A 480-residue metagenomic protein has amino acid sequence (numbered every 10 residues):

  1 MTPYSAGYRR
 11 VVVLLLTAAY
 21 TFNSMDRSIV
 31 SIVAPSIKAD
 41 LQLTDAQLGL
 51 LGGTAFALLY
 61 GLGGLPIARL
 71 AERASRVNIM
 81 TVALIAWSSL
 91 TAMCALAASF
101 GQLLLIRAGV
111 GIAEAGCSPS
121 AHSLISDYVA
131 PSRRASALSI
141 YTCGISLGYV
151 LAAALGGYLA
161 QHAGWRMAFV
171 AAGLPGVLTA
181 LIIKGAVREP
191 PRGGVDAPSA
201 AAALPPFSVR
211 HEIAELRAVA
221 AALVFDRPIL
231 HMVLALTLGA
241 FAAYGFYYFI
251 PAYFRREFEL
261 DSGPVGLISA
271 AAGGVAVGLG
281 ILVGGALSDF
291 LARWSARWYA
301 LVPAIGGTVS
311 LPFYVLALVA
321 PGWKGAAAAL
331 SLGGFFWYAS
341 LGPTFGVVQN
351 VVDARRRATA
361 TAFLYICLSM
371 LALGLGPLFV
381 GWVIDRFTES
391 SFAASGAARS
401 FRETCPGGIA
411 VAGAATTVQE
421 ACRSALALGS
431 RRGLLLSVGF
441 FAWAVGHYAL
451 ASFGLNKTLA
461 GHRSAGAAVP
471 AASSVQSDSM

Functional and structural regions predicted by a protein language model:
T2-S5, G194-M232, E257: Juxtamembrane intracellular "pre-TM" segments in multi-pass secondary transporters
V30-S31, D226-V277, I281-L282, W337-F345 (+1 more regions): Extracytoplasmic gate region of multi-pass secondary transporters
Q42, S75, L96-Q102, A130 (+2 more regions): Helix-breaking motifs and short loop linkers at transmembrane-helix boundaries and internal kinks in secondary membrane
G53-R69, A271-G284: Central cavity-lining transmembrane alpha-helices of secondary-active solute carriers, predominantly the Major
L62-G101: Conserved MFS/SLC helix-loop-helix module at the cytosolic interface between two early adjacent transmembrane helices
N78-A92, Y299-Y314: Structural signature of the two symmetry-related core transmembrane helices
I106-L147: Cytoplasmic helix-loop-helix junction between adjacent transmembrane helices in 12-TM secondary transporters
Y141-R192: Helix-loop-helix hairpin linking two adjacent transmembrane segments in secondary transporters
